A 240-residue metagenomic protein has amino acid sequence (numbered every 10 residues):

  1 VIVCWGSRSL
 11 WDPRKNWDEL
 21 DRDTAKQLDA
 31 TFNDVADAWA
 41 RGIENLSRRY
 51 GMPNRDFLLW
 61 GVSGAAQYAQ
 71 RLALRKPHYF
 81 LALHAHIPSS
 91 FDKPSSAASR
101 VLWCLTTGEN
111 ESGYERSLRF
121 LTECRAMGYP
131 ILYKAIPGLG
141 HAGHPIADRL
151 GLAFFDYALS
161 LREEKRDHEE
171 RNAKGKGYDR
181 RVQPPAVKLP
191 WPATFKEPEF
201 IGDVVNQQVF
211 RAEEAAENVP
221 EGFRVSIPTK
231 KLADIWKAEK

Functional and structural regions predicted by a protein language model:
V1-R55: Serine-hydrolase catalytic machinery in alpha/beta-hydrolase-like enzymes
V3, L59, W103-L105: Structural beta-sheet core signal
L10-P13, Q67-A69, D92, A142-H144: Short catalytic/ligand-binding loop motif for oxyanion handling, primarily in non-cytosolic enzymes, centered on
V35-G42, A65-Y68, R116-F120, A147 (+1 more regions): Stable alpha-helical elements in mature extracytoplasmic
E44-G51, L74, R125-Y129, D156-S160: Sec-exported extracytoplasmic/periplasmic mature domains
S47-R49, N54-R100: Primarily recognizes the serine-hydrolase "nucleophile elbow" in alpha/beta-hydrolase and SGNH/GDSL folds
L81-L152, S160: The feature captures the conserved acid-bearing segment of alpha/beta-hydrolase catalytic domains
M127-Y129, P137-G138, G143-K240: Alpha/beta-hydrolase-fold serine-hydrolase catalytic core, especially in secreted/extracellular enzymes
